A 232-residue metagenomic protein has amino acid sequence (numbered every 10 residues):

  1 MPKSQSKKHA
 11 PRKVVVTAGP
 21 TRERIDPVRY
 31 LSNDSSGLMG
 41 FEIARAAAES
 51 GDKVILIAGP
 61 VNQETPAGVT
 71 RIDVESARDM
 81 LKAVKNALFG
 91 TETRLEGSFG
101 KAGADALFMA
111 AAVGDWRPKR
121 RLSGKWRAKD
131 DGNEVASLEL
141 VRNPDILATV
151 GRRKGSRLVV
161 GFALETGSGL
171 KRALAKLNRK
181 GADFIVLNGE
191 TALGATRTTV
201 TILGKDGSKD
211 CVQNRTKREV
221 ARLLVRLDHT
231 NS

Functional and structural regions predicted by a protein language model:
M1-S232: A cross-family phosphate/adenosyl-ligand binding-site feature
